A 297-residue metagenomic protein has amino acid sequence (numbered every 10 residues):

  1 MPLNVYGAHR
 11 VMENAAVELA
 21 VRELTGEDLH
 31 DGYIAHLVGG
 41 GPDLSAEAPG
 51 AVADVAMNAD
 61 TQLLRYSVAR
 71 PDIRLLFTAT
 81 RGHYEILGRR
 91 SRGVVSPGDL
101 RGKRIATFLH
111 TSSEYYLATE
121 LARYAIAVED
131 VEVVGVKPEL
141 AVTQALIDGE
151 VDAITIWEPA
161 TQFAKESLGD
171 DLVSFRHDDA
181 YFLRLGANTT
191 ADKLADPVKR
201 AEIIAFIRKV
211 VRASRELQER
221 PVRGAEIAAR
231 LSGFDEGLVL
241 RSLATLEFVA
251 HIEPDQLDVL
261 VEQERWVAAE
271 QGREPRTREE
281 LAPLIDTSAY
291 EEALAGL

Functional and structural regions predicted by a protein language model:
M1-A127, V133-V136, D152-E158, S174-F175 (+1 more regions): Short, glycine-/small- and polar/acidic-enriched structural segments that line small-molecule recognition paths
M12-E13, Q62, G93, S113 (+5 more regions): Short phosphate-engaging motifs
E27, A127-E129, D171, F234-D235 (+1 more regions): Short coil/loop linkers at secondary-structure junctions
D43-E47, E139-A145, S242: Short, hydrophobic alpha-helical packing/hinge segments within bilobed ligand-binding/sensory domains
T61, V134, L140-L231: Pocket-lining segment of extracytoplasmic ligand-binding domains
Y66, L121, A164, A228-A229 (+1 more regions): Hydrophobic alpha-helix position signal
P197-P275: Secondary-structure end/capping motifs
A268-L297: Conserved C-terminal helix/tail region of periplasmic/extracytoplasmic solute-binding proteins
